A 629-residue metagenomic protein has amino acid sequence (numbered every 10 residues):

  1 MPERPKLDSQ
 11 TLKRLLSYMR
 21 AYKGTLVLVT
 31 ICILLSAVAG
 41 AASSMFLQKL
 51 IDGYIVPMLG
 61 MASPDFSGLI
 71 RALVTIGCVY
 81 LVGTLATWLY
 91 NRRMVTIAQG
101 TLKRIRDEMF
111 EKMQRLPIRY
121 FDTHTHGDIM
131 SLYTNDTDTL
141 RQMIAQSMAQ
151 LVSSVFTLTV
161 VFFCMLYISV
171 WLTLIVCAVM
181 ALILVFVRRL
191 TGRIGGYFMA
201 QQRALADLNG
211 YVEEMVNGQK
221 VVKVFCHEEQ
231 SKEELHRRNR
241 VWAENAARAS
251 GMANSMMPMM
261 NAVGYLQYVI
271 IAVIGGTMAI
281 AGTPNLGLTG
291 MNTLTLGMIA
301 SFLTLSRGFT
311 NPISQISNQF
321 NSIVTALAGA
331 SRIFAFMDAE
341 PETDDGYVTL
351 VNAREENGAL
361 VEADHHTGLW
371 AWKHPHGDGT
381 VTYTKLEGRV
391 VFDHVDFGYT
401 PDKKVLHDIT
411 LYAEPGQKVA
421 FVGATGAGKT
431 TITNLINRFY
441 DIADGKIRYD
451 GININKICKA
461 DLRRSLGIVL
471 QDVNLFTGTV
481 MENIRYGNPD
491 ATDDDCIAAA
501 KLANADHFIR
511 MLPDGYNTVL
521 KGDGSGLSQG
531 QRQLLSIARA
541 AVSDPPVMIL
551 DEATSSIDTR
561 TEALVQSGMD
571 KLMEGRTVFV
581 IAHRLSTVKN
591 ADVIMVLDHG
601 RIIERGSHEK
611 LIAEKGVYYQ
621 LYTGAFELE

Functional and structural regions predicted by a protein language model:
M1-G40, I55-T75, Y90-M94, A98 (+11 more regions): Membrane-integrated ABC transporters
P2-D8, I31-C32, A39-D52, I70 (+12 more regions): Juxtamembrane helix-loop junctions of ABC transporter transmembrane domains
L26-L89, Y167-W171, V273, A281-T293: Transmembrane helix-loop-helix hairpins at lipid-water interfaces of multipass membrane proteins, especially the type-1
I31, V74, A86, Y90 (+5 more regions): Hydrophobic alpha-helical transmembrane segments of ABC transporter permease domains
P57, C164-A178, R248, M252-R332 (+2 more regions): Helix-loop-helix
A62, A353-E629: ABC-type nucleotide-binding domain
I118-R119, T137-I144, M148, V152 (+6 more regions): An intracellular "coupling" helix at the cytosolic face of ABC transporter transmembrane type-1 domains
